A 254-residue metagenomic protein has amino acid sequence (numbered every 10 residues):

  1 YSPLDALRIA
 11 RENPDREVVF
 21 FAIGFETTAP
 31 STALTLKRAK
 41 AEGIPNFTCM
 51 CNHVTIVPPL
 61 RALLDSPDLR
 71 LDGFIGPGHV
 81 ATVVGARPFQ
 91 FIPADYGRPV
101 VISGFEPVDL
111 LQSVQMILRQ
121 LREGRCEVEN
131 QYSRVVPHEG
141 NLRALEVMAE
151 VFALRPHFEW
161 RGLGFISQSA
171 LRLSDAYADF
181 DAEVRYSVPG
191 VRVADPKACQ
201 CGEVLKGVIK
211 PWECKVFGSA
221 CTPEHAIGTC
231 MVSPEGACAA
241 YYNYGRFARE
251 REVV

Functional and structural regions predicted by a protein language model:
Y1-N13: The feature marks the mature, well-folded catalytic cores of soluble enzymes
A6-L7, E26-A29, T55-P59, A81-V83 (+1 more regions): Short gly/pro/ser/thr-enriched loop/turn and capping motifs at secondary-structure boundaries
E12-N13, E17-A22, T27-P77: Active-site histidine-anchored catalytic micro-motif
L34-A41, L64-D68, F89-D95, M116-Q120 (+3 more regions): Short, solvent-exposed amphipathic alpha-helical segments in soluble enzyme and RNA/protein-processing domains
M50, D68-P137: A conserved active-site cap/scaffold subdomain adjacent to cofactor or substrate pockets
L111-E203: Internal helical hairpin/lid segments
D181-V254: Extended hydrophobic packing segments that form well-structured cores
